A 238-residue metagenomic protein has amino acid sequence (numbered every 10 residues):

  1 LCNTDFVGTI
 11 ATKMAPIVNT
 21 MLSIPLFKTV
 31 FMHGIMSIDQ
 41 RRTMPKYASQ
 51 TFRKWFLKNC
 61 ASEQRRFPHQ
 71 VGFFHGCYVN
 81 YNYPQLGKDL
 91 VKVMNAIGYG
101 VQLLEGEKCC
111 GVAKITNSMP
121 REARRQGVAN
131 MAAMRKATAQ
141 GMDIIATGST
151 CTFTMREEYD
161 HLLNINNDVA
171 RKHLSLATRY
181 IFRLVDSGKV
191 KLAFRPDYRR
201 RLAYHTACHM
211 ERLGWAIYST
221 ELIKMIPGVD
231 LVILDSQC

Functional and structural regions predicted by a protein language model:
L1-C238: Iron-sulfur cluster-binding electron-transfer modules in prokaryotic oxidoreductases
